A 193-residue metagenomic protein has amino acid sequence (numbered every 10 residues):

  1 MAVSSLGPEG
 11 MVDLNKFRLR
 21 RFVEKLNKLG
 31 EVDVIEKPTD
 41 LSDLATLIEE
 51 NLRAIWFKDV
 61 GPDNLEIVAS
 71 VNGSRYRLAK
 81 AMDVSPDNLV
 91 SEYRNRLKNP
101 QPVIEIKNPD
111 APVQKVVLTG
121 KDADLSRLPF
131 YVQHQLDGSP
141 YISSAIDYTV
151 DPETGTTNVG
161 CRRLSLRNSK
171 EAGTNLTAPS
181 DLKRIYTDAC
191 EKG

Functional and structural regions predicted by a protein language model:
A2-G193: Extended, highly charged
